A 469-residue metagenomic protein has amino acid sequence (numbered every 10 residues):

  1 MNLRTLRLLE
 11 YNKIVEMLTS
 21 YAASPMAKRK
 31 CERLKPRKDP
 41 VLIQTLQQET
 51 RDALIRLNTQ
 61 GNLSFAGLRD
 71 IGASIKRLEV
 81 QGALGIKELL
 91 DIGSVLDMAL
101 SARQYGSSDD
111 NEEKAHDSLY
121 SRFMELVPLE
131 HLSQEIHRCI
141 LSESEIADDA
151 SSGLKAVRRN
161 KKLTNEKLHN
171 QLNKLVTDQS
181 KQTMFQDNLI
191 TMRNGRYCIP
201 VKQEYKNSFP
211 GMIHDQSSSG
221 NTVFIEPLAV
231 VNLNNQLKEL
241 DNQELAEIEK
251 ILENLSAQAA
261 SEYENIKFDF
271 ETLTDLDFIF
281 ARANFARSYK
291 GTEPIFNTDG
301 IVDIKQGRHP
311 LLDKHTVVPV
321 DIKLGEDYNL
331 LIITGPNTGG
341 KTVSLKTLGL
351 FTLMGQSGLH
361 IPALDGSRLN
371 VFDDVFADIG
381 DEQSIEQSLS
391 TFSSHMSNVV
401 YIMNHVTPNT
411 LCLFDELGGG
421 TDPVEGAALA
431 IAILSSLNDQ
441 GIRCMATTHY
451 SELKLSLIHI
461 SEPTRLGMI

Functional and structural regions predicted by a protein language model:
M1-D149, G153, V157, E262-N265 (+2 more regions): Conserved amphipathic alpha-helical "coupling/scaffold" segments that transmit conformational changes between domains
P128-E145, N232-E253: Extended, charged coiled-coil "arm/hinge" scaffolds of SMC/Rad50-like chromosome-maintenance ATPases and other large
A156-K202: Extended, Lys/Arg-enriched charged tracts that mediate electrostatic binding to polyanionic substrates
V176-R193, A283-Q306: Long, charged, glycine-rich C-terminal linkers/tails
R193-F224, N234, F296-P319: SMC-family hinge/dimerization module
D241-D275: Non-transmembrane, heptad-repeat alpha-helical coiled-coil rod segments that act as dimerization/spacing scaffolds
Y289-T292, N297-S461, R465: ATPase nucleotide-binding head domains, primarily ABC-like/P-loop NTPase cores
